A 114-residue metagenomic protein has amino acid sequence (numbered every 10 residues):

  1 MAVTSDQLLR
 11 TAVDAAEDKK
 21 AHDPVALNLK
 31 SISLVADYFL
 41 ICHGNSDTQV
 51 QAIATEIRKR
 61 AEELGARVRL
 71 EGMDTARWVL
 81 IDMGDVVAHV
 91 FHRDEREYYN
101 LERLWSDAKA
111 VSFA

Functional and structural regions predicted by a protein language model:
M1-A114: Positively charged, small/polar-rich N-terminal and surface patches that mediate targeting and assembly and bind
